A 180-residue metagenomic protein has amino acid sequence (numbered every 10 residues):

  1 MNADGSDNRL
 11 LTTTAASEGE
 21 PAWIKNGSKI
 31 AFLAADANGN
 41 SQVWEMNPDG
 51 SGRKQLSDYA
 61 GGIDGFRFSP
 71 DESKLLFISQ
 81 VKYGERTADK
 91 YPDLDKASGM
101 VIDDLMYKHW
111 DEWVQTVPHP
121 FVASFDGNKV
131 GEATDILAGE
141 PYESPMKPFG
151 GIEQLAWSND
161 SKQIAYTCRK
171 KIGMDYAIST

Functional and structural regions predicted by a protein language model:
M1-A35, S41-Q42, M46: N-terminal cofactor/phosphate-binding cores enriched in small/glycine residues, especially glycine-rich loops such as
N2-S6, N47-S51, F125-K129: Short loop/turn segments that connect beta-strands within beta-propeller blades
D7, G39, G52, G84 (+3 more regions): Flexible, glycine-rich phosphate/dinucleotide-binding loops and adjacent beta-alpha linkers at cofactor/substrate
R9-T12, K54-S57, G131-A138: Beta-propeller fold detector
A15-L33, R53, A60-L75, Y107-P120 (+3 more regions): Conserved beta-propeller blade repeats
S41, K54, R67, Y83-T87 (+3 more regions): Generic domain-boundary/flexible-linker signal
V43-N47, D58, D89-Y91: "Short basic amphipathic alpha-helical interaction patches in structured regions
F77-G139, R169-K170, A177-T180: Predominantly five- to eight-bladed beta-propeller fold
